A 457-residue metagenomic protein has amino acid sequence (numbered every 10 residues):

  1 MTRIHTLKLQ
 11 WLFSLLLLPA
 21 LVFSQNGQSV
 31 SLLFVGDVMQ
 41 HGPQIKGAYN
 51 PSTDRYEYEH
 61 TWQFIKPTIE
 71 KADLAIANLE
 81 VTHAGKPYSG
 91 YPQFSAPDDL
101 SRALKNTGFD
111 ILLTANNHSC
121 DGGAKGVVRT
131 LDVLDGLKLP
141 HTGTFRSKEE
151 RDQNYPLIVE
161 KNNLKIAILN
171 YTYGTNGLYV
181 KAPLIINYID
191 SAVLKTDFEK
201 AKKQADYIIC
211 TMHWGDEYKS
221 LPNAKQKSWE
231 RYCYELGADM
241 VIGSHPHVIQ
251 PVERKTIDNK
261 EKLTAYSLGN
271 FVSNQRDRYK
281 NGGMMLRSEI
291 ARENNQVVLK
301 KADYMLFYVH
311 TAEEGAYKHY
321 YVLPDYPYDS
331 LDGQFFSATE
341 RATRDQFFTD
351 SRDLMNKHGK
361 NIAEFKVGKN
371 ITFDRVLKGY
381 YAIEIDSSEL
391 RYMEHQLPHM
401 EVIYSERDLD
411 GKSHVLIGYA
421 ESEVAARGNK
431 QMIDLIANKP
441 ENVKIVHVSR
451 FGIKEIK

Functional and structural regions predicted by a protein language model:
M1-F13: Bacterial N-terminal signal peptides that target proteins for export
L15-L16, F64: Hydrophobic alpha-helical transmembrane segments of integral membrane proteins, especially lipid-exposed positions
P19-S24: N-terminal signal peptide c-region/cleavage motif recognized by signal peptidases
Q25-F373: Acidic, metal/ion-coordinating pockets
G27-S29, N154, N163, G283-M285 (+4 more regions): Extracytoplasmic
K260, Q296-V297, Y380, K412-H414: A generic structural signal for beta-strand entry/edge sites
T372-S387: Short glycine-/aliphatic-rich beta-strand segments at the starts of folded cytosolic domains
S388-K457: Extracytoplasmic
